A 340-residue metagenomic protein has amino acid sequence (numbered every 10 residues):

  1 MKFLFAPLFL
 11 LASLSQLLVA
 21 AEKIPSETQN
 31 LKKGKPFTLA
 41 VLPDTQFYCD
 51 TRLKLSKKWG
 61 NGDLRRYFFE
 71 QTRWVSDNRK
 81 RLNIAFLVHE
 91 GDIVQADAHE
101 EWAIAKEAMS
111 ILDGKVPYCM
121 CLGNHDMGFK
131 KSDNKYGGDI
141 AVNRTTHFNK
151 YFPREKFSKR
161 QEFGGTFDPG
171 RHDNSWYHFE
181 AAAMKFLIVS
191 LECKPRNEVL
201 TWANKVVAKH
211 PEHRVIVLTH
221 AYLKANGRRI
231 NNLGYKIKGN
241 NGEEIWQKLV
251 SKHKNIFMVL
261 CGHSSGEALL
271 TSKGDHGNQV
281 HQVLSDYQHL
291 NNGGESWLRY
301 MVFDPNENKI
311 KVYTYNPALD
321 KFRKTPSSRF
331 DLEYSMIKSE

Functional and structural regions predicted by a protein language model:
A20-E101: N-terminal active-site segment of His-dependent metallophosphoesterases
E27, K57-K58, A98-T201, L270-S285 (+3 more regions): Extended active-site neighborhood of metal-dependent phosphoesterases/phosphodiesterases
K33, R299-E340: A short C-terminal boundary segment appended to hydrolase-like catalytic domains
P36-R52, A183-K194, L218, H281-D286 (+1 more regions): Active-site-proximal beta-strand elements of phosphoester/diester hydrolases
V41-P43, A85-D92, P117-G123, L191 (+4 more regions): Active-site neighborhood of phospho(di)ester-bond hydrolases with catalytic His/Asp-centered motifs
Y48-D50, Q95-D97, L122-K131, H172-S175 (+5 more regions): Active-site environment of divalent metal-dependent phosphoester hydrolases
G60, E198-T201, A208-I256: Active-site-proximal segments of metal-dependent phosphoesterases and phosphodiesterases across multiple
I237-P305: Conserved beta-sheet core of the metallophosphoesterase superfamily
